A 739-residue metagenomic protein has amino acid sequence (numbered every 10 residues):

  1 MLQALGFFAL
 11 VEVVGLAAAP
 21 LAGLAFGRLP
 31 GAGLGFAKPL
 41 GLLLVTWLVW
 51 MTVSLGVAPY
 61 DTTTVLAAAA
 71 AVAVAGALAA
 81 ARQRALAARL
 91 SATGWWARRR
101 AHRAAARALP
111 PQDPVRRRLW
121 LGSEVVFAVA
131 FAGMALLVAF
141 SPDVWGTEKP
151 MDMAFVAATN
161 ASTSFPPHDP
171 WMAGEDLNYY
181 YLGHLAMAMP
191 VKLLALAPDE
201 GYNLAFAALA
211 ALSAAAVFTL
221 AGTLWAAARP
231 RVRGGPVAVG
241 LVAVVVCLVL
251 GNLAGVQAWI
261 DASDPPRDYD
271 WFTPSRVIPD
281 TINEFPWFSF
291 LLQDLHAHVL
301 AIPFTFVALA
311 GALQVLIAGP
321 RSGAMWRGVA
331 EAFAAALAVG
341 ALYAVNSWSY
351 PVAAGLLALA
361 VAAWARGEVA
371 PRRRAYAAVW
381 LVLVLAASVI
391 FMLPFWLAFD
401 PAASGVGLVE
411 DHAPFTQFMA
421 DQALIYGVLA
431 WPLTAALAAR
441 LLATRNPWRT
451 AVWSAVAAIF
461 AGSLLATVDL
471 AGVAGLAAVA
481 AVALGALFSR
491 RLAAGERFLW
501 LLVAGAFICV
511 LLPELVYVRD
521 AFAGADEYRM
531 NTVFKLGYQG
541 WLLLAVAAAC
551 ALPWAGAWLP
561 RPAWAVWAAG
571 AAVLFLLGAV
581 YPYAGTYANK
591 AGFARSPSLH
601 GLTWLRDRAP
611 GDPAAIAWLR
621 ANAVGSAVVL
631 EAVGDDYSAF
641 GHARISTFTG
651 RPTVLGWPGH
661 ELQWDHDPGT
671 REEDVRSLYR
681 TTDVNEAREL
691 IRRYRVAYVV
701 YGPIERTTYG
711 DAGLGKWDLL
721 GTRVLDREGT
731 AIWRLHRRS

Functional and structural regions predicted by a protein language model:
M1-L2, D113-S123, V129-V307, R606 (+1 more regions): Active-site lumenal/periplasmic loops and adjacent helix-entry segments of GT-C-fold, multi-pass membrane
M1-W120, F391-W396, S404-L492, R497 (+1 more regions): Membrane-embedded, hydrophobic transmembrane alpha-helices
V129-V138, T147-T163, F272-T273, A525-L542 (+1 more regions): Membrane-interface segments at or immediately adjacent to transmembrane helices that form the boundary between
A207-A210, A353, E527-A555: Hydrophobic/aromatic-rich transmembrane helices and adjacent perimembrane loops
A226, P230, A312-A324, V329 (+4 more regions): Perimembrane helix-loop-helix junctions
S289-F290, A332-V345, I459-L464: Membrane-interface alpha helices of multi-pass inner-membrane proteins
A378-V389, A451-F460, A555-A584: Signature aromatic-anchored transmembrane alpha helix within multi-pass, membrane-resident enzymes that catalyze glycan
Y583-S739: Extracytoplasmic
